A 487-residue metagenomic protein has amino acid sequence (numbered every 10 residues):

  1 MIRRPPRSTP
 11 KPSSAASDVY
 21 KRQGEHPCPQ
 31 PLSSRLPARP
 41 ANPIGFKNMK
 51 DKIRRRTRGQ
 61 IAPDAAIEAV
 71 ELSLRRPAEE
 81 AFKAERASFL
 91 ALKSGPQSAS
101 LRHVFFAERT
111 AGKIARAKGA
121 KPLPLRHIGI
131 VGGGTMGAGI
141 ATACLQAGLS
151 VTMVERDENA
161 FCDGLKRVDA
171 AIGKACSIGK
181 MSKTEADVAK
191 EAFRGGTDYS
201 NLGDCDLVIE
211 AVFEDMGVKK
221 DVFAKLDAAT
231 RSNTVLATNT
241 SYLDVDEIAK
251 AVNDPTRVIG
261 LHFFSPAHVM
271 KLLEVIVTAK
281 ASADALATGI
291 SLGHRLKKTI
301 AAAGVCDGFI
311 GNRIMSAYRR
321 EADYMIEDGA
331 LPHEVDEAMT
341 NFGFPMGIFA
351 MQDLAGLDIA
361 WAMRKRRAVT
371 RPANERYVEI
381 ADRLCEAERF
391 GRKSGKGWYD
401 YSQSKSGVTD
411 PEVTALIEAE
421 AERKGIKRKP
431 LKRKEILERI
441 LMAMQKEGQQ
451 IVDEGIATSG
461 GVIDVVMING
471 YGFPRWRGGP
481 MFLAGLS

Functional and structural regions predicted by a protein language model:
M1-A16, Y20-Q23: Single conserved hydrophobic/aromatic residue that forms the stacking wall/gate of nucleotide- or nucleobase-binding
S17-S487: N-terminal glycine-rich phosphate-binding loop for ADP-containing cofactors
